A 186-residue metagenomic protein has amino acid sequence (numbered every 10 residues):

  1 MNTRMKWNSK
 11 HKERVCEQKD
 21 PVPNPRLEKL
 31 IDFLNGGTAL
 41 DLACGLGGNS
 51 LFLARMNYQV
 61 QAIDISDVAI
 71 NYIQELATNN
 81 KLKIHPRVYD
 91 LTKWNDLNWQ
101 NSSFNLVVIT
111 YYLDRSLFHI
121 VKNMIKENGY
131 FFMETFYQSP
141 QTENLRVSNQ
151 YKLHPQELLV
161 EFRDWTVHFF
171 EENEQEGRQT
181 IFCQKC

Functional and structural regions predicted by a protein language model:
M1-L34: S-adenosyl-L-methionine
G36-G45: Conserved class I S-adenosyl-L-methionine
Q59-D64: Conserved SAM-binding motif I beta-strand of class I
S66-V68: Conserved SAM/SAH-binding beta-strand->alpha-helix loop
N80-K93: Conserved SAM-binding strand-loop segment of SAM-dependent methyltransferases
L97-L106: A short acidic, Gly/Pro-enriched loop at the edge of an enzyme's catalytic core that lines a small-molecule cofactor
G129-P140: Conserved beta-strand signature within the Rossmann-like core of class I S-adenosyl-L-methionine
E172-C186: Core SAM-dependent methyltransferase catalytic element
